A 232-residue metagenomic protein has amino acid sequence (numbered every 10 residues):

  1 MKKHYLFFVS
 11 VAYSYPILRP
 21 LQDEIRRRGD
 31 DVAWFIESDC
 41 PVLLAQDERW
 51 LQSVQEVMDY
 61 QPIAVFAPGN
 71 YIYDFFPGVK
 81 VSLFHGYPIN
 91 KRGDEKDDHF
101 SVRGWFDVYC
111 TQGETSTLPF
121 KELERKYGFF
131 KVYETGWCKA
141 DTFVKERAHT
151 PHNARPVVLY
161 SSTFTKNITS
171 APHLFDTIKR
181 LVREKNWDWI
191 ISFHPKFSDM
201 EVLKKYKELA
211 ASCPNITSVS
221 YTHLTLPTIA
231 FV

Functional and structural regions predicted by a protein language model:
H4-V9, V158-S161: Short hydrophobic beta-strand segments
L6-K145, L224: Active-site and donor-binding regions of nucleotide-sugar-utilizing enzymes
S14-E24, K139-Y206: Conserved catalytic-core segment of nucleotide-activated headgroup transferases in glycan assembly
A33-P41, A45, K185-Y221: Catalytic donor nucleotide-activated moiety binding site of glycosyltransferases and closely related
V102-R103, E124-K126, L181, Y206-S212: Short, conserved catalytic or adaptor-binding loops enriched in Gly and charged residues
T222-T228: Conserved small/polar residues in nucleotide/adenosyl-binding loops
